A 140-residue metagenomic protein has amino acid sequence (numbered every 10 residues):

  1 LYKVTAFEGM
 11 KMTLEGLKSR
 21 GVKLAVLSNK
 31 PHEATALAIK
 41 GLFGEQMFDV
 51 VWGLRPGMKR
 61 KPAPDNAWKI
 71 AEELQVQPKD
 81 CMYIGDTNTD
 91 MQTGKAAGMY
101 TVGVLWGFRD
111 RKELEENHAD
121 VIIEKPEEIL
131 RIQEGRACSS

Functional and structural regions predicted by a protein language model:
L1-V26, H32-A36, P64: Short, acidic loop-to-helix structural element flanking the phosphoryl-transfer center in phosphate-processing enzymes
S19-V22, L74-D80, R136-C138: Glycine-rich phosphate-binding loop signature in dinucleotide/nucleotide-binding domains
A34-L37, K69, T93, E113 (+1 more regions): Phosphate- and divalent-cation-binding pockets in alpha/beta enzyme and binding domains that engage nucleotide-derived
E45-R60: A short, structured active-site edge motif that brings together acidic residues
K61-M91, V102: Conserved Lys-Pro-Asp/Glu-containing loop-to-beta segment of HAD-superfamily phosphomonoesterases, centered on
M82-E124: Acidic, Mg2+-coordinating phosphoryl-transfer loop and its flanking beta/alpha structural elements, shared across
